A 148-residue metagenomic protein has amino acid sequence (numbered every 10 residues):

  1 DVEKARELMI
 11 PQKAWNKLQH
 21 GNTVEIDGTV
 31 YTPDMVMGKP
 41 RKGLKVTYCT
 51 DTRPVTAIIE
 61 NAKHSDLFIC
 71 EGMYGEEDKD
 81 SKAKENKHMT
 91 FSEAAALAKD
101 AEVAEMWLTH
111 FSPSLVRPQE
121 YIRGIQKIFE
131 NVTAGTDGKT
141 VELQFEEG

Functional and structural regions predicted by a protein language model:
D1-Y48, T52-N61, L67-I69: Active-site-proximal loop/helix segment associated with metal-binding centers of metalloenzymes
P54-G148: Binuclear metal-ion centers of metallo-dependent hydrolases, dominated by the metallo-beta-lactamase
